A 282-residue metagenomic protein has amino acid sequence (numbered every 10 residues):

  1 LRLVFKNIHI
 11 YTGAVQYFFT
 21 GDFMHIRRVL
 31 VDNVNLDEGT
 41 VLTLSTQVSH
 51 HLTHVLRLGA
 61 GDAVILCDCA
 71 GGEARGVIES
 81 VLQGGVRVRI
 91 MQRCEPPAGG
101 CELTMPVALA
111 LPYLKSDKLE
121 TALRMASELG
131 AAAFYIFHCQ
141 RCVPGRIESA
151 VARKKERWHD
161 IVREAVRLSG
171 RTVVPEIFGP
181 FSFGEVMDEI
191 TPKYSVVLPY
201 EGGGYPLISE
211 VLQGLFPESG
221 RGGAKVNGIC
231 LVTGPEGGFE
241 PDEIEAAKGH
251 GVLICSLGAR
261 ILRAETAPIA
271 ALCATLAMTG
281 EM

Functional and structural regions predicted by a protein language model:
F5-A98: N-terminal positively charged helical leader segments and presequences
V34, R93, H138-C142, A259-R260: Short, ordered loop/turn segments at secondary-structure junctions
L42-L44, E102-A108, N227-C230, K248-L257: Glycine/charged-rich beta-loop-alpha catalytic/anionic-binding loops adjacent to active sites
A98-V197: RNA substrate-binding interface of SAM-dependent RNA methyltransferases
V196-S219, A224-G238, D242-I244, V252-C255: Active-site/ligand-binding-proximal alpha/beta "capping" segment
F239-M282: Structured adenosyl-cofactor binding patch, chiefly the S-adenosyl-L-methionine
